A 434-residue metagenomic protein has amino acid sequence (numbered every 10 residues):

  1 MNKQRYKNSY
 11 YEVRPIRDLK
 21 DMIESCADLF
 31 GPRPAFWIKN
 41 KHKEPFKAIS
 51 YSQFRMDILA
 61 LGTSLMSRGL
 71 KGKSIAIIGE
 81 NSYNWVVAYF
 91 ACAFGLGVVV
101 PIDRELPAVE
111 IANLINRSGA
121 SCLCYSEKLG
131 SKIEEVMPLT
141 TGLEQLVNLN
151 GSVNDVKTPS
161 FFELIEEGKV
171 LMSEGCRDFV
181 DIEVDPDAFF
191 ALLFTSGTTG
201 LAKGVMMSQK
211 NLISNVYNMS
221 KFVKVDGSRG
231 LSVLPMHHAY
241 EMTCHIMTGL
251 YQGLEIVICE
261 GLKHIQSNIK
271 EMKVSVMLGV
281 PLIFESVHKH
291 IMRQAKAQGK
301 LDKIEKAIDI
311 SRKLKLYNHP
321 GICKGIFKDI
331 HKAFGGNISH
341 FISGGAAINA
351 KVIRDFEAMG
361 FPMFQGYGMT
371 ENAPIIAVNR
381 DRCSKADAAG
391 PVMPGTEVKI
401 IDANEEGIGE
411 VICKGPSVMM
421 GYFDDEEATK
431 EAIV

Functional and structural regions predicted by a protein language model:
M22, F94-E167: Structural core segment of the AMP-binding/adenylate-forming
G31-P34, N148, K169-F194, L201 (+1 more regions): Conserved pre-ATP/AMP-binding loop-to-beta segment of ANL
P32, F36-S82, V86-F90, P107-A112 (+2 more regions): Conserved AMP-binding/adenylate-forming core of the ANL superfamily
K43, S131-D185, I291-D329: ANL superfamily adenylate-forming
A48-S52, F190-S214: Conserved AMP-binding A3 loop
R104-L139, I213-L231, L262-V276: Conserved ATP-dependent adenylate/AMP-binding module captured primarily in the ANL superfamily
I213-R229, M236-F327, N337: Conserved AMP-binding/adenylation subdomain of ANL enzymes
I322, I326-V434: Conserved AMP-binding/adenylate-forming
